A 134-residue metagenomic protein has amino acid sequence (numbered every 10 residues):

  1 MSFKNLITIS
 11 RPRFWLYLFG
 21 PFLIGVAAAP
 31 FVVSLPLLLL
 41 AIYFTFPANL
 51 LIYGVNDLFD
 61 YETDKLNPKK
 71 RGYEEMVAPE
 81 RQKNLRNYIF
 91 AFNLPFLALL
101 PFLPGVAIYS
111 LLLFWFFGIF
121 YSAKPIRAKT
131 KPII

Functional and structural regions predicted by a protein language model:
M1, A27-P30, P47, K70-Y73 (+1 more regions): Short amphipathic alpha-helical segments, especially helix-boundary/capping motifs
M1-Y17, K70-Y88, F120-I134: Interhelical loop and helix-boundary elements at the membrane-water interface of polytopic inner-membrane proteins
K4, I9, R13, A28 (+6 more regions): Juxtamembrane/transmembrane-helix boundary motifs in multi-pass membrane proteins
Y17-F22, V26, L66-R71: Short, conserved active-site loops that position catalytic residues or coordinate cofactors/metal ions across diverse
G20-F59, F96, G105-I119: Membrane-embedded alpha-helical segments that form the functional core of polytopic membrane enzymes, especially those
D57-K65, A128-I134: A cytosolic-side transmembrane-helix exit/cap motif
Y61-L112: Multi-pass membrane catalytic core of lipid/isoprenoid biosynthesis enzymes
